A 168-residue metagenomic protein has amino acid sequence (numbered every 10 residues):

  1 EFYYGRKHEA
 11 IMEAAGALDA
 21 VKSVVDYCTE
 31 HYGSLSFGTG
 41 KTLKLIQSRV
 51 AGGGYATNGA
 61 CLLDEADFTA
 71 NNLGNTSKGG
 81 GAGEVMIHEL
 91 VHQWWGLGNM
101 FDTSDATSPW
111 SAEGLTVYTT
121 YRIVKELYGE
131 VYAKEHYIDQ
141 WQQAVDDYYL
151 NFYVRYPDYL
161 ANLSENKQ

Functional and structural regions predicted by a protein language model:
E1-S108, T119: Juxtacatalytic substrate-recognition/specificity segment
E113-Q168: Acidic/His/Gly-enriched intrinsically disordered linker/tail segments that often contain short helix/coil "MoRF-like"
